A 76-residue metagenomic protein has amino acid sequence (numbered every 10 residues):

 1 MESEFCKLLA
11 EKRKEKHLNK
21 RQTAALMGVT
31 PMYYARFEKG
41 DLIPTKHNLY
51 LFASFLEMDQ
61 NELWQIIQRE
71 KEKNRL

Functional and structural regions predicted by a protein language model:
M1-E15: A short, Lys/Arg-rich alpha-helix, primarily the initiator
K7, H17-L18, P44-H47: Residue-level signal for the short linker/turn that defines the boundary of a DNA-recognition helix
K14, A25, S54: Alpha-helical residues within the helix-turn-helix
K14, G28, K39-D41, Q68: Residue-level detection of the helix-turn-helix DNA-binding "recognition helix"
H17-R36: Short alpha-helical DNA-recognition segment
G28, H47-E62: DNA major-groove recognition helix of helix-turn-helix/homeodomain DNA-binding modules
S54, E62-L76: Short, charged recognition helix plus adjacent turn of helix-turn-helix-like nucleic-acid-binding domains
